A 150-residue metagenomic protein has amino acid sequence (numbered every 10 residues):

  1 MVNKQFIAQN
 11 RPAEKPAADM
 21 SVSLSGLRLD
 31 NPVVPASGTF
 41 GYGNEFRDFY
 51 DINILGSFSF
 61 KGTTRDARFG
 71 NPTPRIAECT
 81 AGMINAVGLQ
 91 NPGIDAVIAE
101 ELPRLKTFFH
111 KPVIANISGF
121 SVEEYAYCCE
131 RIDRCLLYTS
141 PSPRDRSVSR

Functional and structural regions predicted by a protein language model:
V2-P112, G119-F120: N-terminal capping/small domains of soluble enzymes
F40-Y42, Y125, Y138: Aromatic side chains
Y125-I132: Distinct, well-ordered alpha-helical segments
D133-L137: A short alpha->loop->secondary-structure connector
Y138-D145: Conserved small/polar residues in nucleotide/adenosyl-binding loops
